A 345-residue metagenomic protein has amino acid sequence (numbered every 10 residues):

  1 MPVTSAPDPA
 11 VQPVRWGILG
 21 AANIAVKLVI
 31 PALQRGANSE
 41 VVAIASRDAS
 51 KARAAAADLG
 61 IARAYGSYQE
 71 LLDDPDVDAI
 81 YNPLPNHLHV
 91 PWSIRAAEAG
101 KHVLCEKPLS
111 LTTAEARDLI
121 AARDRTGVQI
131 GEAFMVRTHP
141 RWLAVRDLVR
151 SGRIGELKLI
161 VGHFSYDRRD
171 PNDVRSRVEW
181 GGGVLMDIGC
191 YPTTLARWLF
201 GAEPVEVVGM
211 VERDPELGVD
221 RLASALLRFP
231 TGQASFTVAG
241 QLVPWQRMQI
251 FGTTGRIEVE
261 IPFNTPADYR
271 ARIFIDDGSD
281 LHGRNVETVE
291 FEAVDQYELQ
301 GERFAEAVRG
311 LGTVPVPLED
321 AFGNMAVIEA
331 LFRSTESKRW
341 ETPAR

Functional and structural regions predicted by a protein language model:
M1-L59: N-terminal Rossmann-like dinucleotide-binding module
M1-P13, A79-Y81, V289, R303-R345: C-terminal helix-rich "cap/oligomerization" subdomain common to oxidoreductases
A25, Y65, N82, L104-C105 (+4 more regions): Hydrophobic residues in well-ordered beta-strands that form the structural core
S39-A43, D78-I80, G182-G183: Short active-site oxyanion
L59-A121: Beta-loop-alpha module in the N-terminal Rossmann-like domain of NAD(P)-dependent dehydrogenases, especially those
D118-M135, E156-L159: Rossmann-fold dehydrogenase core element
V136-E216, K338: Predominantly a Rossmann-like dinucleotide-binding segment in NAD(P)-dependent oxidoreductases
R213-D220, F229-Q300, P317: NAD(P)-dinucleotide binding in Rossmann-like oxidoreductases
